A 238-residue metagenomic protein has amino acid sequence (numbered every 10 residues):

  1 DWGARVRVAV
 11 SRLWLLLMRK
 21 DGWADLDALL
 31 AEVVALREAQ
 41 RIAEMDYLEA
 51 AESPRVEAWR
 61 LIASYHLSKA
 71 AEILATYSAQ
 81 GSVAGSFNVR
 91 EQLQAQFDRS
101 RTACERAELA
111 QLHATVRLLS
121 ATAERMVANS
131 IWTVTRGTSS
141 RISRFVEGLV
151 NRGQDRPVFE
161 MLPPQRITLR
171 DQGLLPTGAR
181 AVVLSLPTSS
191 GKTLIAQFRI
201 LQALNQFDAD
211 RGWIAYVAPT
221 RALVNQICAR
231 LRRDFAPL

Functional and structural regions predicted by a protein language model:
D1-L238: N-terminal helicase ATP-binding lobe
